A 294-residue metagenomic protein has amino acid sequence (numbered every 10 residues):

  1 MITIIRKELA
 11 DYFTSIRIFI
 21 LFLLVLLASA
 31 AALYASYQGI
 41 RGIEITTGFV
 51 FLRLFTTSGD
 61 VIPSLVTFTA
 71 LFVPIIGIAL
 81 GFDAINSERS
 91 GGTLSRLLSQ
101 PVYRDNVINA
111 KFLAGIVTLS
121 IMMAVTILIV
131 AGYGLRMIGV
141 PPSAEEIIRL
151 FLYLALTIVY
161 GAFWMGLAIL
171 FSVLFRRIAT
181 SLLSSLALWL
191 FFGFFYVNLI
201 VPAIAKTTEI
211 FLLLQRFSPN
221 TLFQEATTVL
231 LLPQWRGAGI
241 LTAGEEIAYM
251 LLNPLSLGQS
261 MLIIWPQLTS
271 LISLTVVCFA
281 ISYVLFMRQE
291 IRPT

Functional and structural regions predicted by a protein language model:
M1-L26, R288: Aromatic- and glycine-rich beta-strand/loop motifs that create alpha-glucan
S15, I158-Y196, V201-P202: A structural motif at transmembrane helix-loop-helix junctions in multipass membrane proteins
I16-G42, S64-I78, S184-L199: Hydrophobic alpha-helical transmembrane segments of multi-pass membrane transport/permease proteins
S29-Q38, F51-T69, L113-R176: Secretory targeting signals
Q38-L54, L190, F194-V276, A280: Terminal transmembrane helical anchor/hairpin motif
I78-Q100, F112, I291: Transmembrane helix boundary and interhelical loop/hinge segments in multi-pass membrane proteins
R104-G115: Membrane-interface alpha-helices at helix entry/exit sites of multi-pass transporters
R288-T294: Short cytosolic juxtamembrane segments of multi-pass membrane proteins
